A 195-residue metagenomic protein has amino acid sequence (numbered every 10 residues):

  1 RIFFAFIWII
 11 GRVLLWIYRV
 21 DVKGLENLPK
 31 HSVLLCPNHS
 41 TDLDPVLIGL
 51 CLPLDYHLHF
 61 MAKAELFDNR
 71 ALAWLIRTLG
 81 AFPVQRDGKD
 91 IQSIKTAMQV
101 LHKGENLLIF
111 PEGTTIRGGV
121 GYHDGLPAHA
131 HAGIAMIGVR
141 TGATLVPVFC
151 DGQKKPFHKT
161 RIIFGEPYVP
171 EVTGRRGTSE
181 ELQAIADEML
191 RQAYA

Functional and structural regions predicted by a protein language model:
R1-N27, L43, L54, R70-L79: A transmembrane-helix-recognition feature enriched in membrane-embedded lipid enzymes and envelope glyco-/phospholipid
I10, T78-Q85, R117-Y122: Short, basic, glycine/proline-bearing loop/turn elements
I17-D21, G88-S93: Glycine-rich, highly charged phosphate/nucleotide-binding loops
V20, Y56-L58, L79, E105 (+1 more regions): A structural micro-motif
V22-G24, V84, F164: Hydrophobic residues in beta-strands and at strand termini
N27-H31, L101-H102: Flexible, charged surface loops at secondary-structure boundaries
P29-G88: Catalytic core of membrane glycerolipid acyltransferases/transacylases, capturing the structured, soluble-facing
S93-A195: Non-catalytic C-terminal accessory region of glycerolipid acyltransferases and related lyso-lipid remodeling enzymes
